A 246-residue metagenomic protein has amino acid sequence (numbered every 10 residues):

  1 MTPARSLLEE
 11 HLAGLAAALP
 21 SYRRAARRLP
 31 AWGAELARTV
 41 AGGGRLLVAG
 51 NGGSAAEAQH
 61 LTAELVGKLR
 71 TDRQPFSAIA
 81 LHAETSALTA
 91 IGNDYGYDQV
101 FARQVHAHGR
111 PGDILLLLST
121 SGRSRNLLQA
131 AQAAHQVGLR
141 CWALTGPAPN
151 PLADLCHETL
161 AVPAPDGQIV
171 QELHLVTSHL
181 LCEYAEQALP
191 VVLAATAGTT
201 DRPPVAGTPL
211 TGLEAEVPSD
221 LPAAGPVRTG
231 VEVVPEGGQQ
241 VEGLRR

Functional and structural regions predicted by a protein language model:
M1-R24: Generic N-terminal amphipathic, Lys/Arg-enriched alpha-helix
S21-G42: A short, well-structured juxtamembrane/interface segment
L46-L47, C141: Hydrophobic beta-strand scaffold residues
S54, Q59-A194: Glycine-rich phosphate-binding loops that contact phosphosugars or nucleotide phosphates
L175-E214, V231, E242-R246: YjeF_N-associated NAD(P)HX repair module
G212-A215, D220, A224, V234 (+1 more regions): Short linear/disordered segments characteristic of secreted peptide precursors and small low-complexity proteins
